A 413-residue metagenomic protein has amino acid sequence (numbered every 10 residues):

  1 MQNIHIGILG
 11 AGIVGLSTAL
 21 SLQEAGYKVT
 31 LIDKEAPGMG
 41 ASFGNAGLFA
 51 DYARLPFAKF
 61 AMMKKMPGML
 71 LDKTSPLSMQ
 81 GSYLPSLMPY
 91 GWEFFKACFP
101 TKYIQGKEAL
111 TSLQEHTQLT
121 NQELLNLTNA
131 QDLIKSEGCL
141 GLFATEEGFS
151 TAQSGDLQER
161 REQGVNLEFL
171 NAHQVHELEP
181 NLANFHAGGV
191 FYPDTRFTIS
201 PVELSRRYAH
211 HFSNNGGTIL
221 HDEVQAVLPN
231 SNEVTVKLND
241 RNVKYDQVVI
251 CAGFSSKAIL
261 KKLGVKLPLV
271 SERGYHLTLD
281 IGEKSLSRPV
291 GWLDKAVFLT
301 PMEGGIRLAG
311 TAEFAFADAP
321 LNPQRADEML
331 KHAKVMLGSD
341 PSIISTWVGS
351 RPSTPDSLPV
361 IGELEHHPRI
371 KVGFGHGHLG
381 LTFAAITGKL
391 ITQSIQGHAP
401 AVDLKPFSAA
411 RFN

Functional and structural regions predicted by a protein language model:
I4-L31: N-terminal Rossmann-like FAD-binding beta1-loop-alpha1 element of flavoenzymes
E24-G44: Glycine-rich FAD pyrophosphate-binding loop
G47-F49, A53, F57-A97, A226-P229 (+2 more regions): Active-site substrate-recognition segment that forms the wall of the catalytic cavity or substrate channel
P89-R207: Rossmann-like flavin
L167, D294, V335-N413: C-terminal catalytic lobe of FAD-dependent flavoproteins
L170-Q174, L178, L220-V234: A conserved short coil-to-beta-strand element within the FAD-binding core of flavoproteins
